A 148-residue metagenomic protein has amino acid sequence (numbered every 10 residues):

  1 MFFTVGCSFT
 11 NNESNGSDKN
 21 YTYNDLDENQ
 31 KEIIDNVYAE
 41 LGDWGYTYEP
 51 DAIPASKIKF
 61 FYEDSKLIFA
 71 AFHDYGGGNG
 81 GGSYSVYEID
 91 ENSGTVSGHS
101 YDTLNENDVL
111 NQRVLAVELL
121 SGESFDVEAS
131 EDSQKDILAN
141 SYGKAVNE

Functional and structural regions predicted by a protein language model:
F3-G6: C-terminal motif of bacterial Sec signal peptides marking the signal peptidase cleavage site
S8, Y46-P50, Y87-E91: Aromatic-enriched hydrophobic runs in primary sequence
S8-S17: Bacterial lipoprotein signal-peptidase II cleavage site
S17-P54, R113-A116, Q134-V146: Short, non-transmembrane alpha-helical segments in secretory-pathway proteins
P54-E148: Extracytoplasmic electrostatic interaction patches
